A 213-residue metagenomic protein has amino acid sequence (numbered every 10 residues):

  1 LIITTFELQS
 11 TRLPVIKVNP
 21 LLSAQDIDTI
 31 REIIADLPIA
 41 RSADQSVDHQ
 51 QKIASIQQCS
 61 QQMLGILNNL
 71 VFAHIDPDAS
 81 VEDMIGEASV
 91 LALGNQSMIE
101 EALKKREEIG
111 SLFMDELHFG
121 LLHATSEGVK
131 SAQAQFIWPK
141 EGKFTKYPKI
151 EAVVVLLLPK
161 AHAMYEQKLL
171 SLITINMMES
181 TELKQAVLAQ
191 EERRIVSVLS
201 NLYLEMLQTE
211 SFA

Functional and structural regions predicted by a protein language model:
I2-S10: Short, polar loop motifs at secondary-structure junctions
Q9-T11, I16-A213: Cytosolic covalent-transfer regions centered on His/Cys nucleophiles that carry phosphoryl or persulfide groups
